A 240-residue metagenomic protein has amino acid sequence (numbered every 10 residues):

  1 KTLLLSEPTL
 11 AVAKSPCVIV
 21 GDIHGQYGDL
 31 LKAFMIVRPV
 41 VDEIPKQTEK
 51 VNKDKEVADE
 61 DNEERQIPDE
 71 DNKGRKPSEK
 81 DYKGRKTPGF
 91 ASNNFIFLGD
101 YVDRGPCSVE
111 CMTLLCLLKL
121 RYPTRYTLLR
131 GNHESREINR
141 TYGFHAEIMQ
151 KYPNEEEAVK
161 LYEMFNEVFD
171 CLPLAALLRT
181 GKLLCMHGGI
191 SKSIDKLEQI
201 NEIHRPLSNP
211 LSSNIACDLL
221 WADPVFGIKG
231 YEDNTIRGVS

Functional and structural regions predicted by a protein language model:
K1-S240: Feature recognizes metal-dependent phosphohydrolase scaffolds
